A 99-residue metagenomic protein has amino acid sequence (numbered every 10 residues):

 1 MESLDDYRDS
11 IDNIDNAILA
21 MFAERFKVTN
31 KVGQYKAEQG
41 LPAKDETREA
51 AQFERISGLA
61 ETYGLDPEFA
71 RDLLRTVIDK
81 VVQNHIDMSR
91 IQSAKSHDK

Functional and structural regions predicted by a protein language model:
M1-K99: Domain-level signature for soluble enzymes in the chorismate/prephenate branch of the shikimate pathway
